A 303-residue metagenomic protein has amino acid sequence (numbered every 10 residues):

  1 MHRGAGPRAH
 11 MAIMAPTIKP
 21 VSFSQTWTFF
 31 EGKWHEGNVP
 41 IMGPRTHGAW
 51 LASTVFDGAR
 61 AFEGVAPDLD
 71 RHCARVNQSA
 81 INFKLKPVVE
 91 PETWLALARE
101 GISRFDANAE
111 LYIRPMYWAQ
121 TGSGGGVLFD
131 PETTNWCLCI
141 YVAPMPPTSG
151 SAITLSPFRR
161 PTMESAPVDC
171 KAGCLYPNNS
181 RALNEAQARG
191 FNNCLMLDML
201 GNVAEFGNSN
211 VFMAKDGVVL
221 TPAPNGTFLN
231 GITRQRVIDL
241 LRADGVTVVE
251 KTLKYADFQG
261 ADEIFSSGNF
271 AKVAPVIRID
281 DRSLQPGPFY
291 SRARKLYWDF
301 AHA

Functional and structural regions predicted by a protein language model:
M1-M14: N-terminal amphipathic/basic-hydrophobic helices that include classical n-h-c signal peptides and signal-anchor
M1-R3, A109, A166: Coiled-coil-like amphipathic alpha-helices with heptad-repeat character
M11-E100, W118, V127-A303: Helix-start/capping segments and mature chain N-termini
I102-D106: Phosphate/pyrophosphate-binding loops at sites that engage ATP/ADP/AMP, CoA/4′-phosphopantetheine, polyphosphate
A107-P115: Ordered, amphipathic secondary-structure segments that act as subunit-interaction surfaces in large macromolecular
